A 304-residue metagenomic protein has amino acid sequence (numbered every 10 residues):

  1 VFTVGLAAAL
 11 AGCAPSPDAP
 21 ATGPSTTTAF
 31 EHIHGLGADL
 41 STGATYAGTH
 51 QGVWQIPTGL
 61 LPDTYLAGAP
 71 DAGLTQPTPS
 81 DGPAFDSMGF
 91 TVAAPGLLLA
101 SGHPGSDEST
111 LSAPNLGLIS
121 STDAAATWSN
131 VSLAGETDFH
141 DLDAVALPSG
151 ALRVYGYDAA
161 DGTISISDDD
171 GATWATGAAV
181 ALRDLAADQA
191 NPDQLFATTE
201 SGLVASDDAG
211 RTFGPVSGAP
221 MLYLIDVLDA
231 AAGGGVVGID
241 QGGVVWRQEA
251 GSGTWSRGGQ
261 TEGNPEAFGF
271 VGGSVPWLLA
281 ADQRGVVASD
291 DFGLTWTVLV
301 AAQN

Functional and structural regions predicted by a protein language model:
A9-G12: C-terminal motif of bacterial Sec signal peptides marking the signal peptidase cleavage site
A14-P17: Bacterial signal peptide processing site
S25-W54, G89: Beta-strand-rich domains and repeat architectures in extracellular enzymes and scaffolds, especially beta-propellers
H32-G37, A84-A93, E136-V145, A181-A190 (+2 more regions): Repeated scaffold domains used in trafficking and secretory/extracellular systems, primarily beta-propellers
S41-G43, P95-G96, L147, A151-L152 (+3 more regions): Short coil/turn segments that connect the beta-strands within blades of beta-propeller domains
A47, A100-S101, G156, A197 (+2 more regions): Residue position within the beta-strands of beta-propeller blades
Q51-G82, P114-A134, D161-G177, V204-P215 (+2 more regions): Asp-box/BNR beta-propeller loop motif
D107-N115, Y157-D161, A197-T198, D240-Q241: Short, solvent-exposed loop/turn segments at conserved positions within beta-propeller repeat blades
